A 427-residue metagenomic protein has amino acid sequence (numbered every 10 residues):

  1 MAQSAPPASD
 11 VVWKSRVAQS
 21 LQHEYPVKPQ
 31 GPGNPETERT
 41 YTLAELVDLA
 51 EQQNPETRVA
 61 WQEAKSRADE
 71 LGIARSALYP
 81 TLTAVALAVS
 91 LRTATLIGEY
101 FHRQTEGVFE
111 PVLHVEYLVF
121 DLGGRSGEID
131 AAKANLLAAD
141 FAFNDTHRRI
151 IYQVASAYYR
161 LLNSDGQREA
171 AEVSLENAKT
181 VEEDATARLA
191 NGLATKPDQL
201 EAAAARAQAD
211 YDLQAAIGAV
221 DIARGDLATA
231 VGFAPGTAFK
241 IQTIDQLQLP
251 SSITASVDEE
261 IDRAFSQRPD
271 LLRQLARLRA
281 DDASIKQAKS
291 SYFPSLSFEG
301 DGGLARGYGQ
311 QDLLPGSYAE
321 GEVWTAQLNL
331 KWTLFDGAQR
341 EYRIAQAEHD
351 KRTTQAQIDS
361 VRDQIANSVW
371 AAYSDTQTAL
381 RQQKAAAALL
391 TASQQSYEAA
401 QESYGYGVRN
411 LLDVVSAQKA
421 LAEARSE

Functional and structural regions predicted by a protein language model:
M1-L49, I217-R263: Terminal intrinsically disordered/low-complexity segments used for targeting and assembly
K28-R39, V85-Y117, Q242-T254, K286 (+4 more regions): Small/polar, glycine/serine/threonine/aspartate-rich low-complexity segments that form flexible
V47, E51, A194, D198-A202 (+3 more regions): Amphipathic alpha-helical coiled-coil scaffold segments and their short linker/junction regions
V47, V112-H114, Y158, I261 (+2 more regions): Membrane-embedded beta-strand positions in outer-membrane beta-barrel channels/transporters
R58-Q62, R75, T83, V119-H147 (+7 more regions): Sec/SRP-type N-terminal targeting helices
S66, V108-E110, S156, E201-A204 (+3 more regions): Transmembrane beta-barrel architecture of outer-membrane proteins
F141-R263, A372-D375, A379-Q382, L389 (+2 more regions): Periplasmic alpha-helical coiled-coil/stalk elements that build and connect Gram-negative outer-membrane
